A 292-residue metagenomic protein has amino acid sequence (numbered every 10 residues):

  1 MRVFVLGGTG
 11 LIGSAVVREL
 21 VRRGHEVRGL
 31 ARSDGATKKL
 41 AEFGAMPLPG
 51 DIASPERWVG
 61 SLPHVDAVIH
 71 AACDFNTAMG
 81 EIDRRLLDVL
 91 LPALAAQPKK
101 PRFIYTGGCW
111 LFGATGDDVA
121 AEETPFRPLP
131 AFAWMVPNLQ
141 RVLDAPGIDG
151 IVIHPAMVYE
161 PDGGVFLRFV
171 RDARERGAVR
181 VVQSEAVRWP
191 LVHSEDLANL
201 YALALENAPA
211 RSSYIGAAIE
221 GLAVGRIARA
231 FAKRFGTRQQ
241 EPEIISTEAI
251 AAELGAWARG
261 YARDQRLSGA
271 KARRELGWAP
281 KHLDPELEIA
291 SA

Functional and structural regions predicted by a protein language model:
R2, L200-W257: Mid/C-terminal beta-alpha module of Rossmann-like enzyme folds, strongest in SDR-family dehydrogenases/epimerases
V3-R23: N-terminal Rossmann NAD(P)H-binding glycine-rich loop of SDR-like oxidoreductase domains
G50, A258-A292: C-terminal amphipathic/interface module of NAD(P)-dependent oxidoreductases and related NAD-binding regulators
R57-I104: NAD(P)-cofactor binding segment of oxidoreductase domains
D88-P130: Conserved Rossmann-fold NAD(P)-dependent oxidoreductase catalytic core, especially the SDR/UDP-sugar
R127-P128, A156-G163, Q183-S194: Glycine-rich "substrate-gating" loop/helix at the edge of Rossmann-like oxidoreductase active sites
Q140-D162: Conserved beta-loop-beta element that borders a ligand/cofactor-binding pocket
V170-V179, V187-G221: Alpha-helical substrate-binding/gating segment
